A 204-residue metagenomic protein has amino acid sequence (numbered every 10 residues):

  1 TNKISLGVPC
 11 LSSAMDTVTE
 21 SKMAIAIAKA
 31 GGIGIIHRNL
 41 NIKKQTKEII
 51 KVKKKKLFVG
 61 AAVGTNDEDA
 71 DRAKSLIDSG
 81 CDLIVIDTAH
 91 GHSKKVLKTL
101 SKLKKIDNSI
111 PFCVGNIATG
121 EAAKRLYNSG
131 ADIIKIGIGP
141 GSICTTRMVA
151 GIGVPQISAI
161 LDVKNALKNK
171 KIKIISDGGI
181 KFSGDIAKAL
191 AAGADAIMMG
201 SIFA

Functional and structural regions predicted by a protein language model:
T1-C10: An N-cap/entry alpha-helix motif that binds or orients negatively charged groups
C10-S13, G34: Non-catalytic, soluble scaffold/interaction modules
V18-D177, K181-A204: Alpha/beta enzyme core
